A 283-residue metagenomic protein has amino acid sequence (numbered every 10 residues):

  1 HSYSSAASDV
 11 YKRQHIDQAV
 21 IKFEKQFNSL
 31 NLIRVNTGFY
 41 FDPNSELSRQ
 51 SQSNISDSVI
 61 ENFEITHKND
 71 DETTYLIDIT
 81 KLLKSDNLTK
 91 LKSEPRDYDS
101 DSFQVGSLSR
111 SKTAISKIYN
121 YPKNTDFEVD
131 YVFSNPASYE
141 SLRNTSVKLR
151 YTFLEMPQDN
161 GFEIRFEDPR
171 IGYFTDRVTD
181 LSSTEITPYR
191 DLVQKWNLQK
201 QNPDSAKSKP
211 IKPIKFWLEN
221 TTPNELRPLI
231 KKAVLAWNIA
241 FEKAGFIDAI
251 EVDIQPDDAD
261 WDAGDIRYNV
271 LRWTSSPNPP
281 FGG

Functional and structural regions predicted by a protein language model:
H1-A7, Y11: Single conserved hydrophobic/aromatic residue that forms the stacking wall/gate of nucleotide- or nucleobase-binding
K12-W217: Phosphate/adenylate-binding glycine loop and adjacent helical scaffold
S138, G282-G283: Generic structural signal for short, solvent-exposed loop/turn connectors between secondary structure elements
M156-S182, Y189, V193-G282: Propeptide-to-catalytic entry region of secreted or membrane-anchored zinc metalloproteases
